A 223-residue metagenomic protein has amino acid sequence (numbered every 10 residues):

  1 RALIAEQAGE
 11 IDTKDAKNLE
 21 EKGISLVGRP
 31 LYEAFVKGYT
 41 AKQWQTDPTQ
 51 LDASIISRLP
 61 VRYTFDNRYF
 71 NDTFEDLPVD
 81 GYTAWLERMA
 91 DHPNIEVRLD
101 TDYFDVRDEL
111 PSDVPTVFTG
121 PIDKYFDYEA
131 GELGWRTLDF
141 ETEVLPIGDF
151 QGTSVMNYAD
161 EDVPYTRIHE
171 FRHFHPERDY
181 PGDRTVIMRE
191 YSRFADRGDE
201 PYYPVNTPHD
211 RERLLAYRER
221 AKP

Functional and structural regions predicted by a protein language model:
R1-V114, T119, K124-F126: Active-site/ligand-binding neighborhood in enzyme catalytic cores
T101-R220: Mid-domain catalytic core of redox enzymes that form a hydrophobic substrate pocket/lid adjacent to a catalytic redox
